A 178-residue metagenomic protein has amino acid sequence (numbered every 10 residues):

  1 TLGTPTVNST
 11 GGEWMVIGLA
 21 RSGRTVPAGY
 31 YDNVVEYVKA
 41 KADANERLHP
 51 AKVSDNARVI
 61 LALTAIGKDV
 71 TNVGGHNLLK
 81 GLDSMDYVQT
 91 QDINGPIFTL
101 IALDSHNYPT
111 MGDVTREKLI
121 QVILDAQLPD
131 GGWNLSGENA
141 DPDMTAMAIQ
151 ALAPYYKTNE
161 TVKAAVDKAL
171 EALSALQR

Functional and structural regions predicted by a protein language model:
L2-P27, R47-T71, V88-E117, L128-K168 (+1 more regions): An alpha-helical repeat/solenoid feature that recognizes helix-turn-helix modules
P27-Y37, T71-L78, V114-T115: Helix-turn-helix repeat elements of alpha-solenoid scaffolds
A42-E46: TOPRIM metal-binding catalytic domain and adjacent DNA-binding surface shared by DnaG-type primases
N77-K80, K118, K168-E171: Terminal edge beta-strands and adjacent linker/stalk segments of extracellular immunoglobulin-superfamily beta-sandwich
L79-Q91: Asp-box/WD-like beta-propeller blade repeats and closely related beta-sheet repeat scaffolds
K80, T99, E117-I123: Short, conserved phosphate-binding/catalytic loop or strand-edge motifs used in phosphoryl-/nucleotidyl-transfer
Y87, V122-L128, A172: A short "linker-to-beta-strand initiation" element
